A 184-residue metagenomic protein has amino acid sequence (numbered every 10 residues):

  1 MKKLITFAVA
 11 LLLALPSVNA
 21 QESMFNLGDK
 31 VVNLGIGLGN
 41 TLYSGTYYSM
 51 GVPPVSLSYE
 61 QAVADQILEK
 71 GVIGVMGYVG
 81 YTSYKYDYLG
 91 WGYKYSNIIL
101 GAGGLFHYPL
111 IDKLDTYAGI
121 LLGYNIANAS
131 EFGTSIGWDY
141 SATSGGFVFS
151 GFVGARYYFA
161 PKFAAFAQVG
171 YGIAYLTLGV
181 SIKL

Functional and structural regions predicted by a protein language model:
M1-G28: Cleavable N-terminal export/targeting peptides
A20-I67, G172, L176-K183: Short glycine/proline- and aromatic-enriched beta-strand/turn motifs that initiate or cap beta-hairpins
Q21-D29, A64-I73, P109-D115, F159-F163: Short loop/turn motifs that connect adjacent beta-strands in outer-membrane beta-barrel proteins
S23-D29, Y43, T82, W138-L184: Predominantly the C-terminal beta-signal and adjacent terminal strand-loop region of outer-membrane beta-barrel
K30-L34, G71-G77, L100, T116-I120 (+3 more regions): Transmembrane beta-strands of outer-membrane beta-barrel proteins
I36-L38, V55-Q61, A102-F106, I120-Y124 (+2 more regions): Residues on the lipid-exposed face of transmembrane beta-strands in outer-membrane beta-barrel proteins
G37-S49, L57, Y78-L100, A118 (+1 more regions): Flexible, solvent-exposed loop segments that connect beta-strands
A64, Y88-W91, A102-Y108: Short secondary-structure capping micro-motifs at structural edges
